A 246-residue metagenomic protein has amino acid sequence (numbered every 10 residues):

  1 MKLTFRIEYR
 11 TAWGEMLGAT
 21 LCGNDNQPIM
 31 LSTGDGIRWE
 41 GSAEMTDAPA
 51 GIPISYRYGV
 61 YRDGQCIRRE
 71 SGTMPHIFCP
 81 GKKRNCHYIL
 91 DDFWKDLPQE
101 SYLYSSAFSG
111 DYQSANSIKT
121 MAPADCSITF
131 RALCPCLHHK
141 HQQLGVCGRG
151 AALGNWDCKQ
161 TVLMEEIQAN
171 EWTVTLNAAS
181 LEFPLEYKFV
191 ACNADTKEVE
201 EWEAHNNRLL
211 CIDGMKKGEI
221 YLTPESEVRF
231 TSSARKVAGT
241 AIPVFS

Functional and structural regions predicted by a protein language model:
M1-T11, F93-L137, F230-F245: Basic K/R-rich, polyanion-interacting modules in nucleoproteins and related proteins
K2, R10-P53, Y61-G81, C136-E182 (+1 more regions): Aromatic-rich carbohydrate-binding modules that target alpha-glucans
R62-Y112, C192-A238: Structured interaction patches on ligand/partner-binding surfaces of diverse proteins
